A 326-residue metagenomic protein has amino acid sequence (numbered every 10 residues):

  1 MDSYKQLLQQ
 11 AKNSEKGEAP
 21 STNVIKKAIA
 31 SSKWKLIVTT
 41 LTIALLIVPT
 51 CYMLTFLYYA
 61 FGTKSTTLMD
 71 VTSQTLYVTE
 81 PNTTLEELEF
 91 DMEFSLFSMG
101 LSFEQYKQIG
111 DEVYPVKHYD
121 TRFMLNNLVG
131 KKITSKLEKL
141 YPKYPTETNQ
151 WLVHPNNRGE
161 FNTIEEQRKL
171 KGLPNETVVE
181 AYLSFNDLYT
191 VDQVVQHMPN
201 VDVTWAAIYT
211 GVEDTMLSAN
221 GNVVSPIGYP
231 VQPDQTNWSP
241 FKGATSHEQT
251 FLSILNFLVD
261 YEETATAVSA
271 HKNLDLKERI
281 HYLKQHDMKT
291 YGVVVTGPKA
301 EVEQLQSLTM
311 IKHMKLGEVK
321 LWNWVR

Functional and structural regions predicted by a protein language model:
M1-S32: N-terminal Lys/Arg-rich, disordered targeting/topogenic segments
V38-F56: Hydrophobic membrane-insertion alpha-helices, especially the h-region of bacterial N-terminal signal peptides
Y59-L76: Alpha-helical transmembrane signal-anchor/signal-peptide segments
S73-E104: Short extracytoplasmic
S95, G100, E180-S184, G292-T296 (+1 more regions): Soluble periplasmic/extracytoplasmic beta-strand elements of cell-envelope proteins
I109-N237: Extracytoplasmic beta-rich ectodomain segments of secreted or membrane-anchored proteins
K242-R326: Extracytoplasmic/luminal low-complexity segments enriched in Pro/Gly and acidic/polar residues that act as flexible
